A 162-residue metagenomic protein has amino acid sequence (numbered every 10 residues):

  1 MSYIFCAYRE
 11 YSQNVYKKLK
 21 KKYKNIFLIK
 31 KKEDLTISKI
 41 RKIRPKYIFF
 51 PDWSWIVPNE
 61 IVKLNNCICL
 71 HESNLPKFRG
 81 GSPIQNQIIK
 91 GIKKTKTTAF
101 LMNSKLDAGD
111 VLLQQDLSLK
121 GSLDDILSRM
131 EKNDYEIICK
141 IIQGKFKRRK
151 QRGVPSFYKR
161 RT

Functional and structural regions predicted by a protein language model:
S2-I4, R9-Y11, P51-R161: Donor/substrate-binding cores of folate-linked one-carbon enzymes
Y11-V15, D34-I37: Short, charged/polar "capping" segments at the starts of alpha-helices and the immediately preceding loops
N14-N25: A short, Lys/Arg-enriched amphipathic alpha-helix followed by its capping loop at the start of a domain
K18-L19, K39, E60-K63: A short acidic, amphipathic alpha-helical/loop segment
K24, R44, N65-N66: Residue-level detector of structured alpha->beta connecting loops
N25-L35: A short beta-strand-loop structural module common to alpha/beta enzyme folds
T36-R44: Short amphipathic alpha-helix with an adjacent loop that forms part of the alpha/beta core around
Y47: Short, Asp-centered acidic motifs that coordinate Mg2+ and/or phosphate in catalytic or ligand-binding sites
